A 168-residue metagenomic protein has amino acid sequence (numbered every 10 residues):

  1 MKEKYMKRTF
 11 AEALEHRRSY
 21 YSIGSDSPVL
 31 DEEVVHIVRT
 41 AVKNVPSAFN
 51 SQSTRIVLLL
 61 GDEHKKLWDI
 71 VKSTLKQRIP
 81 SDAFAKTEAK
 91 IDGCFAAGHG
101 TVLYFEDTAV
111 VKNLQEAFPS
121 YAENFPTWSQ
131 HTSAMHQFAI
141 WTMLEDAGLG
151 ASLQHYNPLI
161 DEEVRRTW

Functional and structural regions predicted by a protein language model:
M1-G100: N-terminal amphipathic, basic helical "cap/leader" segment at the start of enzyme domains
A41-V42, F118-R165: Small-aliphatic-rich amphipathic alpha-helix that forms the alpha element of a beta-alpha
E63, V164-T167: Short secondary-structure transition/capping segments
K65, K112, E162: Alpha-helical elements of the RecA-like P-loop NTPase motor core of helicases
V71-K72, L114-P119: Short, flexible, mixed-charge acidic loops at enzyme active sites
T101-Y104, A139-W141: Short, hydrophobic/aromatic-rich beta-strand segments within well-structured domains
F105-V110: Short glycine-enriched loops at secondary-structure junctions
